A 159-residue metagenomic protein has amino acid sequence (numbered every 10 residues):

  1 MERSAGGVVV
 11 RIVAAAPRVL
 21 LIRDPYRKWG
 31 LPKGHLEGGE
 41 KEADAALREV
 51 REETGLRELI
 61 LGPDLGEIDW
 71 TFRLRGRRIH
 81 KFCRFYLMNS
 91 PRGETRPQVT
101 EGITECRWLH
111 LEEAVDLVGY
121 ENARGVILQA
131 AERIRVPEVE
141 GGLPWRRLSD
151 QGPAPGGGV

Functional and structural regions predicted by a protein language model:
M1-L31: N-terminal strand-loop-strand
I12-A14, L36-E37, G152-P153: Short acidic/polar alpha-helix capping motifs at helix-coil junctions
V19, W29, R77-H80, G142: General helical secondary-structure elements
P25-W29, G93-V159: Nudix hydrolase/Nudix homology domain
H35-G125: Unchanged
